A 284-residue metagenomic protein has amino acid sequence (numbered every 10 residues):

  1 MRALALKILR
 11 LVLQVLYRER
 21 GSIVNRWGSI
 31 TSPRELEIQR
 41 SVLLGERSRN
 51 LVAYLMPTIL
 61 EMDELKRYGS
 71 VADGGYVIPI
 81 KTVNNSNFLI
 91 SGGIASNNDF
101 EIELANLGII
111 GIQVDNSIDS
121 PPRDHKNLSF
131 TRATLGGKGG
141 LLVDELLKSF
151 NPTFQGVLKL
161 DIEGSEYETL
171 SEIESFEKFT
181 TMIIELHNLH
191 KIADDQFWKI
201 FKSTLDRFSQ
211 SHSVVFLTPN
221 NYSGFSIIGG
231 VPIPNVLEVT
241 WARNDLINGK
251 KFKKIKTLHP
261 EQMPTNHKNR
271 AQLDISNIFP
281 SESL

Functional and structural regions predicted by a protein language model:
M1-R26: Boundary detector for helix-to-coil junctions that initiate low-complexity/charged tails
R18-V83, S96-N97, E103, L142-Q155 (+1 more regions): Rossmann-like AdoMet/SAM-dependent catalytic core
E64-L141: SAM cofactor-binding core of SAM-dependent methyltransferases, primarily the Rossmann-like beta-alpha-beta module
V83-N84, L104-L107, I173-F179, F208: Short, conserved loop/helix-junction motifs that constitute active-site signature segments in enzyme catalytic cores
N87-F88, V157, T181: Structural motif
L142-D144, E166-S175: Distinct, well-ordered alpha-helical segments
L160-S165: Switch II (G3) loop of P-loop NTPases
F179-H187: Conserved beta-strand signature within the Rossmann-like core of class I S-adenosyl-L-methionine
